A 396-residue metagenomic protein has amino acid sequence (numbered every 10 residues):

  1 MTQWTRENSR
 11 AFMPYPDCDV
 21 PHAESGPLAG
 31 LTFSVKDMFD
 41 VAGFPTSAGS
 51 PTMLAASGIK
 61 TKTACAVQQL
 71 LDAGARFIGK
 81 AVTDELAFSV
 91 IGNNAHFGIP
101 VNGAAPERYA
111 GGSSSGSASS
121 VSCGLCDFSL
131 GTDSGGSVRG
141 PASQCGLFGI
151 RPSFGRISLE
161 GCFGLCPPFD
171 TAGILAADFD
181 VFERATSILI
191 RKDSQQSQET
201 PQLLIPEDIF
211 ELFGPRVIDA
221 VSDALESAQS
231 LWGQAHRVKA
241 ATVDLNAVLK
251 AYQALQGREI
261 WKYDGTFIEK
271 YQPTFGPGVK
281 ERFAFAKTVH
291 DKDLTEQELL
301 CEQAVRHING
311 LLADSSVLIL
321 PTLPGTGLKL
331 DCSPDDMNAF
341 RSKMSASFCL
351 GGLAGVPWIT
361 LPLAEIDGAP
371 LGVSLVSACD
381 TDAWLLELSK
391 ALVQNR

Functional and structural regions predicted by a protein language model:
M1-C126: Gly/Ser-rich catalytic/binding loops embedded in alpha/beta enzyme cores
M1-L28, R191-S345: Amidase signature
M1-R6, C123, F128, S134-E211 (+1 more regions): Structural helix-boundary/capping segments
V35, F77-V82, L130-T132, R237-V238 (+1 more regions): General beta-strand structural signal in soluble alpha/beta enzymes
K36, T295-R396: Glycine-rich, small-residue loops and helix-cap segments that act as flexible hinges at active-site edges
F44-P45, A87-S89, G140-P141, G214-P215 (+2 more regions): Short glycine-/acidic-enriched loop or helix-start segments at secondary-structure transitions that form or flank
T52, A95-G98, G146-G149, D336-N338 (+1 more regions): Short, hinge-like loop/turn segments at secondary-structure boundaries
M53-G58, D170-A177, K287: Short, well-ordered beta-strand elements within core beta-sheets of diverse protein domains
